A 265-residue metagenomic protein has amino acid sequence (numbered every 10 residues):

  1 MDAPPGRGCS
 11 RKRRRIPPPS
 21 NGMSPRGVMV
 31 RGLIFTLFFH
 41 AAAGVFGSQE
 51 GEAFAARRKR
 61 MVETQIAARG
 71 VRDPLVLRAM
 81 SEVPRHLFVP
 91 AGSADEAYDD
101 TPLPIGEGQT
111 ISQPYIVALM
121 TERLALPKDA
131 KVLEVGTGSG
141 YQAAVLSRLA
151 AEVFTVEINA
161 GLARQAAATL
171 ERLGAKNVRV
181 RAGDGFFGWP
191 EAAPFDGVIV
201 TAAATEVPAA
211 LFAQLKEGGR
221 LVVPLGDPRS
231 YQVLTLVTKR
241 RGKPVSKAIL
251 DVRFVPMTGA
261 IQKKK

Functional and structural regions predicted by a protein language model:
M1-D2, K12, F46-S48: N-terminal glycine-/charge-rich "phosphate-binding" loop or analogous flexible N-terminal tail
R13-P17, N21-I34: Bacterial N-terminal signal peptides that target proteins for export
R31-A43: Bacterial N-terminal signal peptides
F46-L133, A144-V145, L149, R164 (+3 more regions): Class I SAM-dependent transferase core
A125-V245: Conserved nucleotide-cofactor-binding alpha/beta core module
K265: Glycine-rich phosphate/pyrophosphate-binding loop and adjacent beta-alpha nucleotide/cofactor-binding cores
